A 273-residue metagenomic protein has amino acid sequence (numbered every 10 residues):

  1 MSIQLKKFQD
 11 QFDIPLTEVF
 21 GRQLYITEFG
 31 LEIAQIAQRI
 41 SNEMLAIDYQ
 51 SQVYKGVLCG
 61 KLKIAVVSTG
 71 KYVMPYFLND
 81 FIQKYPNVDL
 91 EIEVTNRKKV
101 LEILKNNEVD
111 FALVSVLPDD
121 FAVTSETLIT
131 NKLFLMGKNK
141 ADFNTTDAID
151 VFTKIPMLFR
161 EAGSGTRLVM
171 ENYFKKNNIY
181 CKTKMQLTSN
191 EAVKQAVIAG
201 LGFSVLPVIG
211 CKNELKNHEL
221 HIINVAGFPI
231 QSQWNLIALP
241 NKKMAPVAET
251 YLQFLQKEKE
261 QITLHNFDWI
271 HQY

Functional and structural regions predicted by a protein language model:
S2-Q4, F77: Residues within the DNA-recognition helix of helix-turn-helix
K7-I26: A short LG(V/I)-centered, amphipathic sequence patch enriched for acidic residue(s) preceding the LG motif
Q11-F12, E18, I33-K55, I262: Alpha-helical linker/hinge and terminal dimerization helices associated with HTH transcriptional regulators
K55, V123-A162, L168: Flexible hinge/capping segments at coil-to-helix
C59-D120, L187: Central regulatory/effector-binding core of bacterial HTH transcription factors
N96-L101, K105-E108, V114-S115, E171-I223: Hydrophobic hinge/microswitch elements
M136, H221-H265: A late-sequence structural motif
F143, P156-N177, M244-A248, L252 (+1 more regions): Secondary-structure junction motif
